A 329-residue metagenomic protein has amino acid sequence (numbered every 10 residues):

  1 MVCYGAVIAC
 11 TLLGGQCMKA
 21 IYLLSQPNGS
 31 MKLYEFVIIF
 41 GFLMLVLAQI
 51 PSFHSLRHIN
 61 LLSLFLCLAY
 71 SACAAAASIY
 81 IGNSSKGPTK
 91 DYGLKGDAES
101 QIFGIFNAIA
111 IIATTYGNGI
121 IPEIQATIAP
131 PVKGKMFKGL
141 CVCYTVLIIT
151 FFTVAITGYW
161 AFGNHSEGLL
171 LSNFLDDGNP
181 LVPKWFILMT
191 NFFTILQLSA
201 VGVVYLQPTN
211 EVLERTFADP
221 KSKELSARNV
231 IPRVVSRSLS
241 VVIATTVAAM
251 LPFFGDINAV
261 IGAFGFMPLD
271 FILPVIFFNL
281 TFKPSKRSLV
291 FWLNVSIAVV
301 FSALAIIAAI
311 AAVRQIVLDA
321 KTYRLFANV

Functional and structural regions predicted by a protein language model:
M1, V234-V235, V300: Membrane-interface recognition of transmembrane alpha-helix starts, especially the cytoplasmic loop-to-helix transition
G5-A9, H54: Alpha-helix boundary/capping segments in eukaryotic regulatory proteins
I8-V37, L62-S63, Y70-F266, L273-S296 (+1 more regions): Membrane-interfacial loop- and helix-cap regions that link adjacent transmembrane helices in polytopic membrane proteins
F40-Q49, P274: Central hydrophobic cores of alpha-helical transmembrane segments in multi-pass inner-membrane proteins across all
G41-L45, V242-V247, V300-A309: Hydrophobic core of alpha-helical transmembrane segments in multi-pass integral membrane proteins
V46-F53, P284: C-terminal transmembrane-helix exit sites in multi-pass transporters
I50-H58, F253-I257: Membrane-interface helix caps and helix-loop-helix hairpins in membrane proteins
A69-Y70, L304: Hydrophobic transmembrane alpha-helices of multi-pass small-molecule transport proteins
